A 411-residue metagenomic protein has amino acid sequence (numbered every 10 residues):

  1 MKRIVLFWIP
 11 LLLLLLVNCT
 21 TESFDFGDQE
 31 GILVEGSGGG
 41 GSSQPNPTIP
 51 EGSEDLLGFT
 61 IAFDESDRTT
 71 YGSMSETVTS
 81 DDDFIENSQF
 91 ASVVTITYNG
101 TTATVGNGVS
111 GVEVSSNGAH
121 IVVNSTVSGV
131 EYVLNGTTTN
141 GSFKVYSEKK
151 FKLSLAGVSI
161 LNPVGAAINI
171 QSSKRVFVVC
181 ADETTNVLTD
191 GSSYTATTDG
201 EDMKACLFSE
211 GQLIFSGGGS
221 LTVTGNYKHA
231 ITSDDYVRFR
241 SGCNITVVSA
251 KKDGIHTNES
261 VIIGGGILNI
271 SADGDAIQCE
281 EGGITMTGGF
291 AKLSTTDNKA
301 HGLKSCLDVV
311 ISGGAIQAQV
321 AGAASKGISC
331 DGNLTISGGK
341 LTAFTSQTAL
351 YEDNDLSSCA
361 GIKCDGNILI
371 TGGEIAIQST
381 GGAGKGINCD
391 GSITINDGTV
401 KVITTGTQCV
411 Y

Functional and structural regions predicted by a protein language model:
M1-F7: Positively charged n-region of N-terminal signal peptides that target proteins for export
I9-L13: Hydrophobic helical h-region of N-terminal Sec-dependent signal peptides in bacterial secretory/periplasmic proteins
L15-N18: C-terminal motif of bacterial Sec signal peptides marking the signal peptidase cleavage site
T20-Y411: A composition-driven surface/loop motif
